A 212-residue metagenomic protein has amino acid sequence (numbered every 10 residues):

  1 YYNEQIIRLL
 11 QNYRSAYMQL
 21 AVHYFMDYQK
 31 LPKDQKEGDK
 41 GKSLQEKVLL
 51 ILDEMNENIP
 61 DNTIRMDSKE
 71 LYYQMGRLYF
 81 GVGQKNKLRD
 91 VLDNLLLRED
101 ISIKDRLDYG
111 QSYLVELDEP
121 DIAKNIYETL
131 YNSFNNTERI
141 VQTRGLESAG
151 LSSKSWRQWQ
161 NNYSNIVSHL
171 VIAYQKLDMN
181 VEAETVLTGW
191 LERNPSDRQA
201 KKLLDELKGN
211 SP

Functional and structural regions predicted by a protein language model:
Y1-P212: C-terminal luminal/periplasmic domains and tails of membrane-associated envelope-modifying transferases
